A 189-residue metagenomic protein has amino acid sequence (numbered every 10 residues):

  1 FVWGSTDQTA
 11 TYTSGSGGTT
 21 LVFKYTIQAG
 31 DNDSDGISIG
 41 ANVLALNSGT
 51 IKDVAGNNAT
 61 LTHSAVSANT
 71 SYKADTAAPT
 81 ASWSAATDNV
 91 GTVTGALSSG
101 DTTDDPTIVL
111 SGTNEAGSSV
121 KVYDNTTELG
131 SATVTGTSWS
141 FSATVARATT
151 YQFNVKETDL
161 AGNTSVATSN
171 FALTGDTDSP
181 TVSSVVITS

Functional and structural regions predicted by a protein language model:
F1-A85, V90-A96, D104-D105, L129 (+3 more regions): Non-catalytic beta-sheet/beta-sandwich ligand-binding modules that flank or precede catalytic cores
V2, S119-Y123: Beta-strand signatures of extracellular beta-sandwich domains
P106-L110: Structural beta-strand segments of beta-rich domains
T113-S118: Short proline/glycine-enriched turn/loop motifs at strand-loop junctions of beta-rich domains
N163-A172: Extracellular fibronectin type III
